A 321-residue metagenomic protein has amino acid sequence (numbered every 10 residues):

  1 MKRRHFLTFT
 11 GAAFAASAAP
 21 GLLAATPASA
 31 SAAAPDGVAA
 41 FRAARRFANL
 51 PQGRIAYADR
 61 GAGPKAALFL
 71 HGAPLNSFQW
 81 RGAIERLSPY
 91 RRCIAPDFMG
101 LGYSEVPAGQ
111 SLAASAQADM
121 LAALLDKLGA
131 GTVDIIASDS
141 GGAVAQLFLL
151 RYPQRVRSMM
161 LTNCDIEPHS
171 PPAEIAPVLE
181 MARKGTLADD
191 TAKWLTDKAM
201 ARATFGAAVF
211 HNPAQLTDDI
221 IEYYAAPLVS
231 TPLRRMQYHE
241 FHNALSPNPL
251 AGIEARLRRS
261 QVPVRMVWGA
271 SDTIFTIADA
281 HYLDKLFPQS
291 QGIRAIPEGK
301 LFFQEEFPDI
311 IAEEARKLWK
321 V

Functional and structural regions predicted by a protein language model:
H5-T26: N-terminal export signals
A33-R45, Q52-I55, L101-I136, S140-A295 (+2 more regions): Flexible "cap/lid" subdomain of the alpha/beta-hydrolase fold that forms the substrate-access gate
L50-P51, D59-R60: Active-site beta-strand termini and strand-to-loop segments that position acidic
R60, I296-E298: Conserved beta-strand termini and adjacent loop/short-helix elements that scaffold enzyme active sites in alpha/beta
R60-Y103: Conserved HGGG/HGGXW glycine-rich cap/lid loop of the alpha/beta-hydrolase fold
G72, D139, E305-E306: Conserved acidic functional residues
G299-P308: Catalytic histidine-centered segment of alpha/beta-hydrolase-like enzymes
